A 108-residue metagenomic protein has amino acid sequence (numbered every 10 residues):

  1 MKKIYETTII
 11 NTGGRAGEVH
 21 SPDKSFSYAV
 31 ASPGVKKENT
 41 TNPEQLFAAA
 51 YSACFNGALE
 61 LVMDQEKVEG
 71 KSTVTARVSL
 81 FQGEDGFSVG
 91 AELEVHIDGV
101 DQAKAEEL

Functional and structural regions predicted by a protein language model:
M1-A49, N56-L108: Extended beta-strand/beta-hairpin segments
